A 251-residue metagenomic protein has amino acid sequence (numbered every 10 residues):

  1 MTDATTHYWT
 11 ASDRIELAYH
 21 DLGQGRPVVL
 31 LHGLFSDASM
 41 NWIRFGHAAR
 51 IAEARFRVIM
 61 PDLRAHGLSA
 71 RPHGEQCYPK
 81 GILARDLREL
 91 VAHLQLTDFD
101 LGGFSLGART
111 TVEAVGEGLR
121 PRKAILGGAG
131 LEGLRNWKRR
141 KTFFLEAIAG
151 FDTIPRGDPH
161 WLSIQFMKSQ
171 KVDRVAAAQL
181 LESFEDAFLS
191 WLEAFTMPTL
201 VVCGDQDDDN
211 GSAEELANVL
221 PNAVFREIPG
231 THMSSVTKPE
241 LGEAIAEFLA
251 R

Functional and structural regions predicted by a protein language model:
I15-A70: Conserved HGGG/HGGXW glycine-rich cap/lid loop of the alpha/beta-hydrolase fold
I43, R50-E53, I59-D100: Active-site loop/oxyanion-hole signature of alpha/beta-hydrolase fold enzymes
L101-G103, G127: Short beta-strand immediately N-terminal to the catalytic nucleophile in serine-hydrolase-like folds
R109-F151: Flexible "cap/lid" loop of the alpha/beta hydrolase fold
I164-F188: Hydrophobic, aromatic-rich cap/lid helix
F195, V201-C203: Short beta-strand/loop motif that positions the catalytic acidic residue of the alpha/beta-hydrolase fold
C203-T231: Conserved loop-alpha-helix segment in the C-terminal half of the alpha/beta-hydrolase fold that carries the catalytic
T231-G242: Catalytic histidine-centered segment of alpha/beta-hydrolase-like enzymes
